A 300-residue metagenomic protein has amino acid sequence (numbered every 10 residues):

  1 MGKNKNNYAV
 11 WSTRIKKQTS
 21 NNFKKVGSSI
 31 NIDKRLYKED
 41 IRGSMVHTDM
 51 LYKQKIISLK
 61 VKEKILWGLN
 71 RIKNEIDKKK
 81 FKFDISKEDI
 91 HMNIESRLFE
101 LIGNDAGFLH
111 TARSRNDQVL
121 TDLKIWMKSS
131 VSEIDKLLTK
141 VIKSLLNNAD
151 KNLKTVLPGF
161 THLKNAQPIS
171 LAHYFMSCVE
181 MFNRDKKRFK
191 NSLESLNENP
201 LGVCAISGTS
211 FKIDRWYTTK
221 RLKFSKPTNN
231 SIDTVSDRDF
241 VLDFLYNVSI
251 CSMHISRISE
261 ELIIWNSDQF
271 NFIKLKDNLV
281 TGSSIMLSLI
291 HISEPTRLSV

Functional and structural regions predicted by a protein language model:
G2-M50: His/Asp/Glu-rich acidic catalytic environments and adjacent acidic regulatory segments
I56-I57, F81, F270-N271: Conserved hydrophobic residue
D77-L120, I142-T161, N229-N230: Short, flexible active-site-proximal loops enriched in glycine and acidic residues
L120-V241: Glycine-rich, mobile lid/loop segments that gate access to catalytic sites or pores
L242-F272: Structured ligand/cofactor/substrate-binding pocket environments in proteins
V280-L289: Divalent-cation-assisted or electrostatically stabilized phosphate/pyrophosphate-binding catalytic cores
I290-V300: Single conserved hydrophobic/aromatic residue that forms the stacking wall/gate of nucleotide- or nucleobase-binding
